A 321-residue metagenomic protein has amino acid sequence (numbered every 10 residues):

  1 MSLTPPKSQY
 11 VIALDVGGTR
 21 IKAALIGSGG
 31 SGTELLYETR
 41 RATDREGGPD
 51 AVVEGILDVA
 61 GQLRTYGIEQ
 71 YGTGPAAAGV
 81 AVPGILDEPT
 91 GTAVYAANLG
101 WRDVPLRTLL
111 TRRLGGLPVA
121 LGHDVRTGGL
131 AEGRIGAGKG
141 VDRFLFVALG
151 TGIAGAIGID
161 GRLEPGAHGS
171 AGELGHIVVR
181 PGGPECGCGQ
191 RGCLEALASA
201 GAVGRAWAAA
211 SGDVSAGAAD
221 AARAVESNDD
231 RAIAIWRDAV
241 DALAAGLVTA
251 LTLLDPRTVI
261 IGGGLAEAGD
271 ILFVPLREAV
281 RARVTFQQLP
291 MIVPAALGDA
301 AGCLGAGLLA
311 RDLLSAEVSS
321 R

Functional and structural regions predicted by a protein language model:
M1-A77, D87-T90, T108-V119, A131-D142 (+2 more regions): ATP-binding/phosphotransfer module of carbohydrate and carboxylate kinases, centering on a glycine-rich
D15, G79-P83, F146-G152, A156-G158: Short beta-strand segments
R20, T127, T151-A154: Conserved A3 ("GATE") glycine/threonine-rich loop of ANL adenylate-forming enzymes
G91-R102: A charged helix-plus-loop insertion that forms the helical arch/lid used to bind and gate nucleic-acid substrates
P105: A conserved beta-strand->loop->alpha-helix hinge within the catalytic CA
L121-H123: Short loop/edge segments at beta-strand edges and connector loops that shape dinucleotide/nucleotide cofactor-binding
S170-E173: Structural signature of FAD isoalloxazine-binding scaffolds in flavoprotein oxidoreductases
